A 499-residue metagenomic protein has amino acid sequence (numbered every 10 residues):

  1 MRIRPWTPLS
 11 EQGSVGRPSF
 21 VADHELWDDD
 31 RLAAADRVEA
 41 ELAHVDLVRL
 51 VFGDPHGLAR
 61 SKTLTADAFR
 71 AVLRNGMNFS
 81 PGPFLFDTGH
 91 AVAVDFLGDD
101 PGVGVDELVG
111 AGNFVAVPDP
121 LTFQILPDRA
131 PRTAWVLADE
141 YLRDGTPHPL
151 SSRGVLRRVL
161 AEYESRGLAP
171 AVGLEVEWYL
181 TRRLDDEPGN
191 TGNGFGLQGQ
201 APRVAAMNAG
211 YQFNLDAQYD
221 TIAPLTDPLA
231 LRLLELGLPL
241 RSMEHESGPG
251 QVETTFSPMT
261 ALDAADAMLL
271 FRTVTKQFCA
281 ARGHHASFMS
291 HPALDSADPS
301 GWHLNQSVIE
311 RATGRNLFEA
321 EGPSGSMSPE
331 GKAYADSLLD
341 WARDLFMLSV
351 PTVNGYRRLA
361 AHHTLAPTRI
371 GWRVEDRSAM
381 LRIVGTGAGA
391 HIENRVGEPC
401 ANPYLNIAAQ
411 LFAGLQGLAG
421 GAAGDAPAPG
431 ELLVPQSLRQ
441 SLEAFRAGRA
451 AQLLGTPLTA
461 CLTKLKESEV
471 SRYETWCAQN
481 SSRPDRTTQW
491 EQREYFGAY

Functional and structural regions predicted by a protein language model:
R2-L240, L433-Y499: ATP/Mg2+-dependent ligation/transfer catalytic cores
D23-E25, L32-E41, D46-E164, L168 (+2 more regions): Active-site capping/gating regions of soluble enzymes
A171-Y179, L197-D216, L236-F256, A286-S307 (+1 more regions): Core alpha/beta catalytic barrel or barrel-like domain that forms the active/cofactor pocket in diverse metabolic
